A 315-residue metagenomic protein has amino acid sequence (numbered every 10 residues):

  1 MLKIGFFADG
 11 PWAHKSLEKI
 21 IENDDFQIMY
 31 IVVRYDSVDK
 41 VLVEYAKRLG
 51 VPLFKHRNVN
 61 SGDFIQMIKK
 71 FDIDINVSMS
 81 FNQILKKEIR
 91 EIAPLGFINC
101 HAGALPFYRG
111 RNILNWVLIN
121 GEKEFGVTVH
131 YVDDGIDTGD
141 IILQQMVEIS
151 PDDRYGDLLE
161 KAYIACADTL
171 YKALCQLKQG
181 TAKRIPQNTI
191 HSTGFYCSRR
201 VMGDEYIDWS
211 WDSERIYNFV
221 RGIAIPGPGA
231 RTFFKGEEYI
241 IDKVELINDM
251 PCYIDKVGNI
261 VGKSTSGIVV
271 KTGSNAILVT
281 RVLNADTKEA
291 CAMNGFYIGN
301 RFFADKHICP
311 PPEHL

Functional and structural regions predicted by a protein language model:
M1-R231, E237, G262-L278, N284-K288 (+2 more regions): One-carbon transfer enzymes
D242-D249, R281-T287: A short, sequence-level motif marking secondary-structure junctions
I247-G267: A conserved acidic, glycine/proline-rich C-terminal tail/linker
